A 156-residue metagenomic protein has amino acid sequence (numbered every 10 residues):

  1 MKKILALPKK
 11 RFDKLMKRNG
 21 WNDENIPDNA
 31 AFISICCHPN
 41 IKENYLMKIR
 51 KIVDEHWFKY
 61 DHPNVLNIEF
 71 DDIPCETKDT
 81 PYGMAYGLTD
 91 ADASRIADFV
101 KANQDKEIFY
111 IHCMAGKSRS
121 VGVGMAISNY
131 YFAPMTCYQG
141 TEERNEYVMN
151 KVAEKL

Functional and structural regions predicted by a protein language model:
M1-I52: Cys-based phosphatase fold recognition centered on the PTP superfamily
N22-A30, Y60-D61, K101-D105: Flexible, charged surface loops at secondary-structure boundaries
S34, A97, M125-N129, K151: Short, hydrophobic/amphipathic alpha-helical patches that form generic packing surfaces within helical domains
I41-E43, C75-E76, K117-G122: Short catalytic/ligand-binding loop motif for oxyanion handling, primarily in non-cytosolic enzymes, centered on
E43-K48, E55-K59, D79, N103: Non-transmembrane, aqueous-exposed alpha-helical and coiled segments at domain scale
H62-F109: Helix-loop module immediately N-terminal to the HCX5R catalytic loop in PTP-like cysteine phosphatase domains
K101-Y131: Catalytic cysteine-centered active loop of the rhodanese-like fold, especially the PTP/DSP P-loop
M125, A133-L156: Cysteine-dependent PTP/DSP-like catalytic domain, specifically the C-terminal lobe
